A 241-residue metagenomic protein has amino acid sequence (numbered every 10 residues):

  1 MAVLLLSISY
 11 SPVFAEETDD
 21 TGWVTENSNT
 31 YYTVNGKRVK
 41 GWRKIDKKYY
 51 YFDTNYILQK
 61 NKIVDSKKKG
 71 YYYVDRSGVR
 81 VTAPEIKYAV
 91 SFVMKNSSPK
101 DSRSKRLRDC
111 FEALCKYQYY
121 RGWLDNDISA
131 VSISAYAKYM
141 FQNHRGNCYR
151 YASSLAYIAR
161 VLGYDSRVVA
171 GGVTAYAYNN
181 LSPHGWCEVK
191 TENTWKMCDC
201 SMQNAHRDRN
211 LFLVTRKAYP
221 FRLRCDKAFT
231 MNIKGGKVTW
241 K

Functional and structural regions predicted by a protein language model:
A2-Y88, N126, A177-E188, E192 (+3 more regions): Extracellular adhesion/carbohydrate-binding repeat motifs centered on closely spaced tryptophans
S9, F52, S98-K100, Q142: Conserved aromatic
Y49, Y71, E112-A113, S154: Short, solvent-exposed alpha-helical surface patches in non-cytosolic proteins
E85-M140: Secondary-structure boundary elements
R106, C110, H144-A159: Active-site nucleophilic cysteine motif
E112, K116-L124, F141-N143, N180-P183 (+2 more regions): Repeated polar recognition positions within modular binding domains
D127, A135-Y139, V189-K241: Active-site rim recognition segments
S153-Y219: Hydrophobic/aromatic-rich core segments of domains that either
